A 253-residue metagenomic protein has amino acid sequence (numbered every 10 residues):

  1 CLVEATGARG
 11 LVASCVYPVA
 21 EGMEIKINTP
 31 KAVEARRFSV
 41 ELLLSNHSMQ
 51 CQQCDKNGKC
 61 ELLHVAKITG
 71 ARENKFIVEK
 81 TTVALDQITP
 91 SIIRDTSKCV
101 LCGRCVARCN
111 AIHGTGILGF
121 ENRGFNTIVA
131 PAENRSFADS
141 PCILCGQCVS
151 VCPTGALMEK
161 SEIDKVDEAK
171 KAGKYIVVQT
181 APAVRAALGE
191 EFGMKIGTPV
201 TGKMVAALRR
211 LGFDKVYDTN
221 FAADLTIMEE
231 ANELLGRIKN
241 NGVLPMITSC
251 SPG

Functional and structural regions predicted by a protein language model:
L2-N28, A32-R36, L44, K160-G253: Iron-sulfur-associated redox domains of electron-transfer enzymes in respiratory and anaerobic energy metabolism
V3-L144, S150, L157-I176: Fe-S ferredoxin-like electron-transfer domains and their immediately adjacent linker/connector regions across
G103, G146, G202-A206: Residue-level marker for well-ordered alpha-helical positions
C148-V151, N241: Short, surface-exposed connector motifs at secondary-structure boundaries
